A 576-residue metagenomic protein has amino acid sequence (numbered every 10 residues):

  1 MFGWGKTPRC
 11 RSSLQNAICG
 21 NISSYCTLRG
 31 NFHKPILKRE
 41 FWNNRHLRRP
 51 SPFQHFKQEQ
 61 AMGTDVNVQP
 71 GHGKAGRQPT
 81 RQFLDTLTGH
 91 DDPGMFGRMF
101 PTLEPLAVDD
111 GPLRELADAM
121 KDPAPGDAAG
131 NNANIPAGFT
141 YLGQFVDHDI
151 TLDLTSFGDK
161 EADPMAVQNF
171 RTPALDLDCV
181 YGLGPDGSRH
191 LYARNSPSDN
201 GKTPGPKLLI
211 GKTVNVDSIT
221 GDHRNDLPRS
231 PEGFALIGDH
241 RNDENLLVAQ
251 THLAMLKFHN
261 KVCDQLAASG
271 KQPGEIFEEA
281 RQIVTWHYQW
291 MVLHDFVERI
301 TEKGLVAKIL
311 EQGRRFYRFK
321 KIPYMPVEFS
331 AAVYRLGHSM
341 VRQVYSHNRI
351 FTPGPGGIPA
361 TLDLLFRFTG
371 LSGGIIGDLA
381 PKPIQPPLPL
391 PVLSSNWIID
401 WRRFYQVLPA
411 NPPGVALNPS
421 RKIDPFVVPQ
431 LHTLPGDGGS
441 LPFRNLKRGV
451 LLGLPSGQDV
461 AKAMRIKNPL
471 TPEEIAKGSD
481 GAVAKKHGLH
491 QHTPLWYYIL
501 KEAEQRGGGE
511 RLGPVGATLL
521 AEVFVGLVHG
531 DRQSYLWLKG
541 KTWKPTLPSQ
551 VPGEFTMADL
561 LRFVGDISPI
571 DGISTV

Functional and structural regions predicted by a protein language model:
F2, S23-Y25, F32, F41 (+1 more regions): Aromatic (phenylalanine/tyrosine) cluster motif
L37, W42-R48, P52-R241, N245-L246 (+1 more regions): Terminal regions of secretory-pathway proteins
L256-D264: Active-site nucleophile-adjacent alpha helix/oxyanion-hole segment immediately C-terminal to the catalytic cysteine
